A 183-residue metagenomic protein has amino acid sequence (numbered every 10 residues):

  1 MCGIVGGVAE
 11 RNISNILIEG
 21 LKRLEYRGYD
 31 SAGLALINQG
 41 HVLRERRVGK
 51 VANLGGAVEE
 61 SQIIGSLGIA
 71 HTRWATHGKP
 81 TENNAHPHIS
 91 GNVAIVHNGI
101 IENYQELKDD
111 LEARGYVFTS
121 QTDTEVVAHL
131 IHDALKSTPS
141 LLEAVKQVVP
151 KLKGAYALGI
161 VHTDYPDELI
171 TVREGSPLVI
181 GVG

Functional and structural regions predicted by a protein language model:
M1-G183: Conserved short alpha-helical segments that host acidic/polar catalytic motifs at enzyme active sites
